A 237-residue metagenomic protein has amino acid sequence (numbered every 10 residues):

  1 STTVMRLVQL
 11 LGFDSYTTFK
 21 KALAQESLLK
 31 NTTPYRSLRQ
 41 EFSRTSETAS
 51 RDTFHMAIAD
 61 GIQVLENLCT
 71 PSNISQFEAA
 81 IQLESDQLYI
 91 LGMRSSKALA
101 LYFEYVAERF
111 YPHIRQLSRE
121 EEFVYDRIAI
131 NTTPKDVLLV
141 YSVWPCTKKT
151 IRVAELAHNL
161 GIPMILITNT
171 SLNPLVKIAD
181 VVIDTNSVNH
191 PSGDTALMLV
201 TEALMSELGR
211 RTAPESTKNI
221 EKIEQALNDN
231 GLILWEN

Functional and structural regions predicted by a protein language model:
S1-S75: HTH-adjacent hinge/linker in prokaryotic transcriptional regulators
G12-D14, E207-S216: Short helix-capping/linker segments at secondary-structure and domain boundaries
A22, E26, A80, K222-A226: Short acidic/histidine-centered micro-motifs embedded in hydrophobic/aromatic stretches that mark compact functional
N73-S85: Glycine-rich phosphate/diphosphate-binding loops that line cofactor/substrate pockets in enzymes
L83-T212: Glycine-rich phosphate-binding loops that contact phosphosugars or nucleotide phosphates
E215-N237: A short, charged, Gly/Pro-tolerant segment at domain boundaries
